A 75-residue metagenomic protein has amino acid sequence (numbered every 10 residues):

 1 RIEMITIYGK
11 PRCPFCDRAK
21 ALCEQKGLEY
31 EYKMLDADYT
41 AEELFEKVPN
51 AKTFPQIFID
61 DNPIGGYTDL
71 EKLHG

Functional and structural regions predicted by a protein language model:
I2-L28: Local sequence-structure signature of Cys/Sec-based thiol-disulfide redox active-site neighborhoods
P14, Y39, G65: Short alpha-helical
A21, E42, E46, K72: Replace "anionic and nucleotidyl ligands
Y30-Y32, P63: Conserved beta-strand scaffold positions in the cores of enzyme catalytic domains, especially in NTP/NDP-utilizing
M34-A51: Thioredoxin-like thiol-disulfide oxidoreductase module
V48-F58, Y67-T68: Structural micro-motif
I59-G75: Non-catalytic, surface beta->alpha helical segment in thiol-disulfide oxidoreductase systems
